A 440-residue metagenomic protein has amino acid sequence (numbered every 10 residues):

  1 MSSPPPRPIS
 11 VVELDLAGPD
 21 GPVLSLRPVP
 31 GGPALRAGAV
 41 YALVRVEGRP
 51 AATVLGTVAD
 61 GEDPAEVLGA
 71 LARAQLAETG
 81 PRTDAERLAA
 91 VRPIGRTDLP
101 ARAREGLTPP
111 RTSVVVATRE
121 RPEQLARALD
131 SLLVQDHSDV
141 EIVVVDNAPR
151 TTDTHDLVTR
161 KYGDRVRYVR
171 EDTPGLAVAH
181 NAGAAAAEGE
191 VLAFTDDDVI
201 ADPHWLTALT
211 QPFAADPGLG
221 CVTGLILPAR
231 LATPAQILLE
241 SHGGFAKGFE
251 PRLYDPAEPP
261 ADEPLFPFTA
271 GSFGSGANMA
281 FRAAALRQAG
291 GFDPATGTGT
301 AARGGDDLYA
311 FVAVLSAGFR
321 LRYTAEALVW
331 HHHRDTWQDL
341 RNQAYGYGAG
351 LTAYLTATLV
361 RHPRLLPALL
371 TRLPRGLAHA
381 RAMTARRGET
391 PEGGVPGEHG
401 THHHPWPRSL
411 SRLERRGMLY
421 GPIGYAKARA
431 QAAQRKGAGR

Functional and structural regions predicted by a protein language model:
S2-P5, I9, L14-G21, V29-A37 (+3 more regions): N-proximal low-complexity "stem/linker" segments adjacent to membrane-targeting elements
D130-R170: Acidic donor-binding segment of Leloir-type glycosyltransferases
T154, E171-A187: Glycine-rich, basic loop-to-helix element that forms the pyrophosphate-binding segment of sugar-nucleotide handling
L192: Short aromatic/hydrophobic "clamp" motif used to bind/position activated sugar donors
H204-K247: Conserved donor NDP-sugar-binding/catalytic core segment of glycosyltransferases
H242-G271: Short, flexible, basic/aromatic active-site loop/helix in glycosyltransferases
G274-A277, T298-A310: Acidic donor-binding loop at a coil-to-helix junction in glycosyltransferase catalytic cores that engages
G346, P363-R440: Non-catalytic, C-terminal membrane-associated alpha-helical segments of glycosyltransferases
